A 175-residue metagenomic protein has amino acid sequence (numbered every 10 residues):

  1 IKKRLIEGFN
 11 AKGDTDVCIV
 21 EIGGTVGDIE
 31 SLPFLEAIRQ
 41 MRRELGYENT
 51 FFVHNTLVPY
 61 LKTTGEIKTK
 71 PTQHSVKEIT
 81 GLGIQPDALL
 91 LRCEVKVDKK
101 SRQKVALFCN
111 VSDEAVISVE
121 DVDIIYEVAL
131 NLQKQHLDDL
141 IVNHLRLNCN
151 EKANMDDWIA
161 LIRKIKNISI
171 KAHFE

Functional and structural regions predicted by a protein language model:
I1-E175: Flexible phosphate-sensing "switch/lid" loops adjacent to ATP/NTP-binding sites across phosphate-transfer
